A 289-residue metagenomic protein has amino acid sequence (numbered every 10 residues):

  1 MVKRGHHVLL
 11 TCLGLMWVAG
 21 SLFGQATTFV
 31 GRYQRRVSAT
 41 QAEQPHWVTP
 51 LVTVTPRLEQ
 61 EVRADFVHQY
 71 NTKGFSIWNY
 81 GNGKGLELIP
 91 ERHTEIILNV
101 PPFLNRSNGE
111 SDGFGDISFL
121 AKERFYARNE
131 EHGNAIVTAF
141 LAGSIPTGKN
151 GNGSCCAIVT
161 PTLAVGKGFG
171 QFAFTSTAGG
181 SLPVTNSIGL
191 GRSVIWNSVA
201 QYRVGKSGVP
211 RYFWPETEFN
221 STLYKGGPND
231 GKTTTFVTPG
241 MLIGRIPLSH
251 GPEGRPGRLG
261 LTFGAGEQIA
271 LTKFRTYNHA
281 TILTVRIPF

Functional and structural regions predicted by a protein language model:
M1-R32: Cleavable N-terminal export/targeting peptides
G24-F289: Transmembrane beta-barrel domains of Gram-negative outer membranes and organellar outer membranes
